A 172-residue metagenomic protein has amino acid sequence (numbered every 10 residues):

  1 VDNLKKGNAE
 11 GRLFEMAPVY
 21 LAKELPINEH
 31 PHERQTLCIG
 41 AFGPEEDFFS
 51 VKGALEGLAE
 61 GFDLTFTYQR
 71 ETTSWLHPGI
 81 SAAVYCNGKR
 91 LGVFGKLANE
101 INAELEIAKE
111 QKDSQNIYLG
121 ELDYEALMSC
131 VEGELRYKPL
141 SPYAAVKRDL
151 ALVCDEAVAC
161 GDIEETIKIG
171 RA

Functional and structural regions predicted by a protein language model:
V1-R171: Extended beta-strand-rich architecture
